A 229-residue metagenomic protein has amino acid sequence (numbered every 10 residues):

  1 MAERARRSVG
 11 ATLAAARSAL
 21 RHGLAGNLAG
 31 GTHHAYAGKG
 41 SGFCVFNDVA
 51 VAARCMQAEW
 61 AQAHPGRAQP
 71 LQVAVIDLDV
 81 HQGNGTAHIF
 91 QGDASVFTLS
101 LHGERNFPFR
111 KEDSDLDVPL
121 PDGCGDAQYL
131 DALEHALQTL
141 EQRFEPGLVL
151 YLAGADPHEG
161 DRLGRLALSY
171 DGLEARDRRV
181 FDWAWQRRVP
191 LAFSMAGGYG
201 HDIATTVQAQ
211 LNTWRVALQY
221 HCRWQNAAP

Functional and structural regions predicted by a protein language model:
M1-P229: A general "terminal functional-core" signal
